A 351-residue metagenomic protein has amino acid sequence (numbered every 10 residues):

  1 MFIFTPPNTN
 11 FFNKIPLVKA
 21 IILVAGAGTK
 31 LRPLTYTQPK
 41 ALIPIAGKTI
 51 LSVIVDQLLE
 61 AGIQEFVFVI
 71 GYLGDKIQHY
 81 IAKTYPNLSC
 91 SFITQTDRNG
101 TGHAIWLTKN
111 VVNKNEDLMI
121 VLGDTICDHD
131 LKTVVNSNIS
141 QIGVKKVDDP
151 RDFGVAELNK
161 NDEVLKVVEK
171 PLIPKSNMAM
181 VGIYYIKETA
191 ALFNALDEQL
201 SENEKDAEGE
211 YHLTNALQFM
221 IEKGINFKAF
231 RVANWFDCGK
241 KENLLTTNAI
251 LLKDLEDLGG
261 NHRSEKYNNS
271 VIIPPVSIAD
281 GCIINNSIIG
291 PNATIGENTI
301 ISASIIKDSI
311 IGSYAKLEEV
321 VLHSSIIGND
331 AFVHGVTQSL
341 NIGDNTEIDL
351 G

Functional and structural regions predicted by a protein language model:
F2-I22, K30, P44, K48-V121 (+4 more regions): Conserved N-terminal catalytic core of the sugar/cofactor nucleotidyltransferase
F2-L17, E198-G351: Left-handed beta-helix
A27, D124-T125: Active-site metal-binding loops of divalent metal-dependent hydrolases
G28-P33, R151: Short N-terminal binding/cap micro-motifs at the start of the first secondary-structure element
L42, A156-L158, A229: A structural signal for short hydrophobic beta-strand segments in well-ordered beta-sheet cores
V67-G71, V144, I310, I326: Short internal beta-strands
I126-N203: Conserved core of the sugar-phosphate nucleotidyltransferase
